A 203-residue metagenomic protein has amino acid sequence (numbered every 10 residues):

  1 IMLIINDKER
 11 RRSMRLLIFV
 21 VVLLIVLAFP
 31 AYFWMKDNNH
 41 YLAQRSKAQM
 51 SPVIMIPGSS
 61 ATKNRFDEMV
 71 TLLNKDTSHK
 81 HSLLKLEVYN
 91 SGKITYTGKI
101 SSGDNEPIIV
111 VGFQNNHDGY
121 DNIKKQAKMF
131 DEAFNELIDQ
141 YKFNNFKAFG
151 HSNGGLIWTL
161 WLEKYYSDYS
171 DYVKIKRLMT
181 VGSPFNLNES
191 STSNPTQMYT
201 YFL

Functional and structural regions predicted by a protein language model:
I1-M14: N-terminal Lys/Arg-rich, disordered targeting/topogenic segments
I18-Y32: Hydrophobic membrane-insertion alpha-helices, especially the h-region of bacterial N-terminal signal peptides
K36-M50: Ser/Thr/Pro/Gly-rich low-complexity linker/stalk segments immediately outside membranes or between
S51-G58: Short beta-strand element of the alpha/beta-hydrolase
S59-N144: Active-site catalytic motif of lipid deacylating hydrolases and related acyltransferases
G119-L203: Serine-dependent carboxylesterase/thioesterase catalytic core of lipase-like alpha/beta-hydrolase/SGNH enzymes
